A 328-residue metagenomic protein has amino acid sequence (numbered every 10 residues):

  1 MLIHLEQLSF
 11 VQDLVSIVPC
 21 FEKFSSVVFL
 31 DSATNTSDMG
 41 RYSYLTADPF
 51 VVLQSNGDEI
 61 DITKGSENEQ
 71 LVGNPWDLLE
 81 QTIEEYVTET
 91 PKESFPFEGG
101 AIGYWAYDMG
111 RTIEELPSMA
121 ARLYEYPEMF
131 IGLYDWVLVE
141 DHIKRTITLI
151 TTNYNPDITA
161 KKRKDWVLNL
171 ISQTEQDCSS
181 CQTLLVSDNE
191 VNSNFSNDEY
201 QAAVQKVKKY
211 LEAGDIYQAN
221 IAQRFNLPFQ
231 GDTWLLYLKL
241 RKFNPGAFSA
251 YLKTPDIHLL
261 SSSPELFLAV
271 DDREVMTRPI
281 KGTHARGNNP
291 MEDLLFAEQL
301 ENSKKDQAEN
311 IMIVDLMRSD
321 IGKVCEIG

Functional and structural regions predicted by a protein language model:
M1-G328: Extended alpha-helical targeting/anchoring segments, especially N-terminal organellar/secretory targeting helices
